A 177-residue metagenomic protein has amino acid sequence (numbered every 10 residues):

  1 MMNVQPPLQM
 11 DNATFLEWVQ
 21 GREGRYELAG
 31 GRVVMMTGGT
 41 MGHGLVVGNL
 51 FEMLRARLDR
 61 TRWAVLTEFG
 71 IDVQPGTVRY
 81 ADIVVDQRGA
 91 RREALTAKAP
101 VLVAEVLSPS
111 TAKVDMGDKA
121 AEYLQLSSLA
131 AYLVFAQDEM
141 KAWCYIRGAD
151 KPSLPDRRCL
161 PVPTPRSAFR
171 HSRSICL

Functional and structural regions predicted by a protein language model:
M1-L177: Gly/Pro/Ser/Thr-rich low-complexity, intrinsically disordered segments predominantly at protein N-termini
